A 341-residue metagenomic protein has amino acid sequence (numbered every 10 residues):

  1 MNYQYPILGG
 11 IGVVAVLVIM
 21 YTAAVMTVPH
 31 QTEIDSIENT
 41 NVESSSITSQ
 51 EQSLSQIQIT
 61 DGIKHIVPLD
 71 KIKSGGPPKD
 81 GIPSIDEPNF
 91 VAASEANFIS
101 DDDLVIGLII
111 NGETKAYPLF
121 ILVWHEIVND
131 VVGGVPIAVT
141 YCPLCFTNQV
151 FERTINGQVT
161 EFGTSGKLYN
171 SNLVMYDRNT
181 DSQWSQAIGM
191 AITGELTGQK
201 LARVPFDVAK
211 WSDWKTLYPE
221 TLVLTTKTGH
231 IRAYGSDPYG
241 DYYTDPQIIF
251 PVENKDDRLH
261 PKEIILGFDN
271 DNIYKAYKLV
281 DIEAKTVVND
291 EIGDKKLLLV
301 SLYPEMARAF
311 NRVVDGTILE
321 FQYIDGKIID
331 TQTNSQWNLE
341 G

Functional and structural regions predicted by a protein language model:
M1-L8: Short, low-complexity patches enriched in S/T/P/G
L8-A15, Y21-G341: Mid-to-C-terminal functional-domain signal that highlights helix-capping/loop sites within ligand-binding modules
